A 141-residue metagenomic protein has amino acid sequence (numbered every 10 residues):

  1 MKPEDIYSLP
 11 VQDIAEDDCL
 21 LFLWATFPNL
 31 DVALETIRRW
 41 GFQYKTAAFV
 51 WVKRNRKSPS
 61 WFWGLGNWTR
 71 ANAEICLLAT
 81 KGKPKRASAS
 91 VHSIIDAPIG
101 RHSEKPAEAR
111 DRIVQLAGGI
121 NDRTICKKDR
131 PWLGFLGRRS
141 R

Functional and structural regions predicted by a protein language model:
M1-R141: Class I S-adenosyl-L-methionine-dependent methyltransferase catalytic core
